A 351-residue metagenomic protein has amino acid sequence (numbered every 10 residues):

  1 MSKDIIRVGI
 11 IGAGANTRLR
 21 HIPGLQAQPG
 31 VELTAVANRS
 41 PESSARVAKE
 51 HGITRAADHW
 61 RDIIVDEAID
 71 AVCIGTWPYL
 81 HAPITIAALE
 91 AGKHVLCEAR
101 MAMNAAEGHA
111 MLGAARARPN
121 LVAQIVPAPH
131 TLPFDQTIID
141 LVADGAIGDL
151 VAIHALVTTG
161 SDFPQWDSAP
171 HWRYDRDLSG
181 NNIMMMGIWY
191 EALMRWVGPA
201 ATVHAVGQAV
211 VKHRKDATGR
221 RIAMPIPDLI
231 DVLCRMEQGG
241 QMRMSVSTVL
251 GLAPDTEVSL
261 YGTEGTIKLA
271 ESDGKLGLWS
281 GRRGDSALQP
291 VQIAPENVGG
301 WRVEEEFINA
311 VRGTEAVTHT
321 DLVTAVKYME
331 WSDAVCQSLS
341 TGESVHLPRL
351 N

Functional and structural regions predicted by a protein language model:
M1-H51: N-terminal Rossmann-like dinucleotide-binding module
M1-I5, A71-I74, H109, R116 (+2 more regions): C-terminal helix-rich "cap/oligomerization" subdomain common to oxidoreductases
S2, A71, W77-P78, A82-H130 (+1 more regions): Beta-strand-loop-alpha-helix segment that lines the small-molecule cofactor/substrate pocket of alpha/beta enzymes
N16, R39, A294-E305, T320: Active-site loop of classical SDR/Rossmann-like NAD(P)-dependent oxidoreductases, centered on the catalytic Tyr-X3-Lys
T17, A57, C97, M103 (+3 more regions): Hydrophobic residues in well-ordered beta-strands that form the structural core
I53-H59: Conserved SAM-binding strand-loop segment of SAM-dependent methyltransferases
L121, P129-I222, G342: Predominantly a Rossmann-like dinucleotide-binding segment in NAD(P)-dependent oxidoreductases
M184-M185, Y190-K275, E304-A310, T314-E315 (+1 more regions): Contiguous beta-strand/loop segments that form the cofactor/metal-binding neighborhood of enzyme cores
